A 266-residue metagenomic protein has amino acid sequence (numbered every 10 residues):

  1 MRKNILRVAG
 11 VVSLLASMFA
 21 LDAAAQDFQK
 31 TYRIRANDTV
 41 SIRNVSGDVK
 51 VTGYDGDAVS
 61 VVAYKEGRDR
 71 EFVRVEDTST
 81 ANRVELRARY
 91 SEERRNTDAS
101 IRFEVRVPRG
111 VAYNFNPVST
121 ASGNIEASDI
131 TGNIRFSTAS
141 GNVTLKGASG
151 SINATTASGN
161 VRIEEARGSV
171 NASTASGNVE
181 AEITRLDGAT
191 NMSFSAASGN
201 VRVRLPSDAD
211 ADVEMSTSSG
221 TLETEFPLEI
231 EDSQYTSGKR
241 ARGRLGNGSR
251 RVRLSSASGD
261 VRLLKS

Functional and structural regions predicted by a protein language model:
M1-S266: Intrinsically disordered, low-complexity terminal regions
